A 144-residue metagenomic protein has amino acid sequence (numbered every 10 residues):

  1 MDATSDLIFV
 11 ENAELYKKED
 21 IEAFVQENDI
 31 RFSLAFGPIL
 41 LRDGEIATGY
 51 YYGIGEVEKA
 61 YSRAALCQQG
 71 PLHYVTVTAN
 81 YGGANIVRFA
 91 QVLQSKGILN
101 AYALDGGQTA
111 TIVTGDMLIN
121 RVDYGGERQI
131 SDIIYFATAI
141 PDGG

Functional and structural regions predicted by a protein language model:
M1-G144: Gly/Ser/Thr/Pro-rich low-complexity, intrinsically disordered segments
